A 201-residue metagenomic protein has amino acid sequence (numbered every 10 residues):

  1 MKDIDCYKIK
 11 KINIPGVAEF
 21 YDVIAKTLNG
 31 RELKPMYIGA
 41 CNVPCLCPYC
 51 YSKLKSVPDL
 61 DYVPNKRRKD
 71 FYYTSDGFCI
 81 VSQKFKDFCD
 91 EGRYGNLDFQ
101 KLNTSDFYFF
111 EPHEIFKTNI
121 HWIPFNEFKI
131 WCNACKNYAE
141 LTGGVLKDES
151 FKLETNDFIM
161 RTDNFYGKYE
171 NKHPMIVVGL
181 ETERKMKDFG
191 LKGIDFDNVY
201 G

Functional and structural regions predicted by a protein language model:
M1-G201: Phosphate/anion-contacting hairpin/loop surfaces
